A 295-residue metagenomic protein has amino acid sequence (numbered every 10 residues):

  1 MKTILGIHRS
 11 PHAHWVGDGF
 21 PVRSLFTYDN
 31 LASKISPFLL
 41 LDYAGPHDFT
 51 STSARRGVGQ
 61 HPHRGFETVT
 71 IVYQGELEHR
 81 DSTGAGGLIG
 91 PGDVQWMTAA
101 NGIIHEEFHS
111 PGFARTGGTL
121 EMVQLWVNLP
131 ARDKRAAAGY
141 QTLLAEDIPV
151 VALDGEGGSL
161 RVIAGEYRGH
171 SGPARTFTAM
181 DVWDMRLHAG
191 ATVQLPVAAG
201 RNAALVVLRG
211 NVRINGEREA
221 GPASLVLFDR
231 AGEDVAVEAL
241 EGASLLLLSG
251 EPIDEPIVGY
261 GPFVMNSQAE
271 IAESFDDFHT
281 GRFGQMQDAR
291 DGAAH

Functional and structural regions predicted by a protein language model:
M1-H295: Jelly-roll (double-stranded beta-helix
